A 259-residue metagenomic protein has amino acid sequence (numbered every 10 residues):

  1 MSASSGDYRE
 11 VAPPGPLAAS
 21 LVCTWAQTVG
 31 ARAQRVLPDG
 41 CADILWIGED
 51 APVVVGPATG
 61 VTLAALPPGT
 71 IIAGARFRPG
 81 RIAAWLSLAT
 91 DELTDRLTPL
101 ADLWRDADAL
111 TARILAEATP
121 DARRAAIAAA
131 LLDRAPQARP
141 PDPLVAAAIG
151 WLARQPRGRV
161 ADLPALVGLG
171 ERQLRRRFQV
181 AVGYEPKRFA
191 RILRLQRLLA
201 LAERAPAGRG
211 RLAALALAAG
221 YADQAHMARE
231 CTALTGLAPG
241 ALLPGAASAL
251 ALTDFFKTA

Functional and structural regions predicted by a protein language model:
M1-D162, L166-E171, A181-P186, A200-A222 (+1 more regions): Alpha-helical bundle regulatory/interaction domains
F178, A190, E230-C231, L243: DNA major-groove recognition helix of helix-turn-helix
T235: A glycine-rich, hydrophobic loop/mini-helix early in the fold
